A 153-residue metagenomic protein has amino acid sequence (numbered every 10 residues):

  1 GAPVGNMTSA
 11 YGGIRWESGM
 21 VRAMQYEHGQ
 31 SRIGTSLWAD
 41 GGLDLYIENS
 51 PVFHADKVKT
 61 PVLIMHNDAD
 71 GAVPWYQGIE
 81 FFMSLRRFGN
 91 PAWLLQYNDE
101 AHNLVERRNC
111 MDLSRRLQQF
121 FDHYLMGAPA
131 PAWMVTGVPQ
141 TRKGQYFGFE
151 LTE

Functional and structural regions predicted by a protein language model:
G1-E153: Active-site-proximal cap/loop segments of hydrolase catalytic domains
